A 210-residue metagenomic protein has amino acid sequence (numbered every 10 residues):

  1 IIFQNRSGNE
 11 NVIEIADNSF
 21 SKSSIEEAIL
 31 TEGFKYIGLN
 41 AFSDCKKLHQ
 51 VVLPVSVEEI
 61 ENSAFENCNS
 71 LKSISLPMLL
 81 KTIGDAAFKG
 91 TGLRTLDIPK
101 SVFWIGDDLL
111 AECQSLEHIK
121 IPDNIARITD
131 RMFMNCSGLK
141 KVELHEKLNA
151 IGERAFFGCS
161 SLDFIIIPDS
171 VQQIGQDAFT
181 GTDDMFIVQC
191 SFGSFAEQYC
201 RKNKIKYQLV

Functional and structural regions predicted by a protein language model:
I1-E14, S23-Y36, K46-E59, N69-T82 (+6 more regions): Structural signature of tandem-repeat unit edges
A16-S19, G38-A41, E61-A64, G84-A87 (+4 more regions): Consensus positions within tandem repeat domains that build extended binding/scaffold surfaces
K202-K204: Short, structured coil segments at secondary-structure junctions
